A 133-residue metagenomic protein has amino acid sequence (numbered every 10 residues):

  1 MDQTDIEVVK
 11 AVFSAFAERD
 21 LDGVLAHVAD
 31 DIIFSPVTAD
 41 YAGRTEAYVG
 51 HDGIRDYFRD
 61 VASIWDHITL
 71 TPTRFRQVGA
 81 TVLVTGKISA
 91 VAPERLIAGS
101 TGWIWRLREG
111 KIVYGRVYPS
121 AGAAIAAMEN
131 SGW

Functional and structural regions predicted by a protein language model:
M1-W133: C-terminal and inter-domain tail/linker signature
